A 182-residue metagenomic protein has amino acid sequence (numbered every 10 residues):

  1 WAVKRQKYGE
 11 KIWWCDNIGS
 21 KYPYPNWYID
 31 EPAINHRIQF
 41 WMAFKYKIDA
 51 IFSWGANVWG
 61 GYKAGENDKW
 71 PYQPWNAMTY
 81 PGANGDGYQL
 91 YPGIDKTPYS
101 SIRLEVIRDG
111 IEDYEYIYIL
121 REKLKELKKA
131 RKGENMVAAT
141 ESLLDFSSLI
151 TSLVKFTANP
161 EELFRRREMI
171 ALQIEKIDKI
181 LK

Functional and structural regions predicted by a protein language model:
W1-K63: Catalytic-core regions of glycoside hydrolase
A64-K182: Catalytic domains of carbohydrate-active enzymes that cleave complex glycans
